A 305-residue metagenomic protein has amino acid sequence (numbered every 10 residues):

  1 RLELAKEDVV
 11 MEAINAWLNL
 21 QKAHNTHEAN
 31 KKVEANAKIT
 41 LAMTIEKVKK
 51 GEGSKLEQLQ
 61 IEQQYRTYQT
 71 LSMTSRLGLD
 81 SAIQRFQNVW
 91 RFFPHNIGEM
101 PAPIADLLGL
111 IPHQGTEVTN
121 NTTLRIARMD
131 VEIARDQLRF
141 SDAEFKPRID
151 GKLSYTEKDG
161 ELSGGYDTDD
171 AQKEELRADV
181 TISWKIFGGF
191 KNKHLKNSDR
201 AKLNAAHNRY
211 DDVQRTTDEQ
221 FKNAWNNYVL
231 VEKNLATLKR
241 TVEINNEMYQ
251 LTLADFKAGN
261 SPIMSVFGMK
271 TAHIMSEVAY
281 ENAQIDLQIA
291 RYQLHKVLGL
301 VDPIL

Functional and structural regions predicted by a protein language model:
R1-K6, K31, L56, Q60 (+3 more regions): Sec/SRP-type N-terminal targeting helices
L2, L20, H27, E34 (+21 more regions): Heptad-repeat amphipathic alpha-helical coiled-coil interaction surface used for oligomerization/assembly
K6-N120, A224-N227, V231, H273 (+1 more regions): Periplasmic alpha-helical coiled-coil/stalk elements that build and connect Gram-negative outer-membrane
V48-E52, F256-N260, V297: A short glycine-centered flexible hinge/capping loop motif at secondary-structure junctions
F92-S154, P303-L305: Amphipathic alpha-helical coiled-coil scaffold segments and their short linker/junction regions
P94, A279-L305: Acidic, low-complexity, intrinsically disordered peripheral segments
M100-L107, R139, K152-K191, L195 (+1 more regions): Small/polar, glycine/serine/threonine/aspartate-rich low-complexity segments that form flexible
N246-F267, V301-I304: A glycine-biased, small/acidic residue-tolerant capping/turn segment at secondary-structure junctions
